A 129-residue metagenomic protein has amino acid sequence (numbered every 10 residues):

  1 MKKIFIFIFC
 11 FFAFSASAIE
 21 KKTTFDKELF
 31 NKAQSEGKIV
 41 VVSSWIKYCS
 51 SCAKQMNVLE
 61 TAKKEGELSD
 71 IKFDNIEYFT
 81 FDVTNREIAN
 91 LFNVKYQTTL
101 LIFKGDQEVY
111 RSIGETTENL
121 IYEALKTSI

Functional and structural regions predicted by a protein language model:
I4-A13: Sec-dependent N-terminal signal peptides
C10, A18-G37, K126-I129: N-terminal leader/targeting and pre-domain segments
S35-K47: Short active-site neighborhood of thiol/selenol oxidoreductases, capturing the structured segment around
S44, C49-C52, L100: The canonical Cys-X-X-Cys-His
S44, S69-R86: Thiol-based oxidoreductase modules, predominantly thioredoxin-like and allied folds used for disulfide exchange
A53-L68: Typically the conserved alpha-helix immediately C-terminal to a functionally engaged Cys/Sec in thioredoxin-like
F92-L101: Structural micro-motif
I102-I129: Non-catalytic, surface beta->alpha helical segment in thiol-disulfide oxidoreductase systems
